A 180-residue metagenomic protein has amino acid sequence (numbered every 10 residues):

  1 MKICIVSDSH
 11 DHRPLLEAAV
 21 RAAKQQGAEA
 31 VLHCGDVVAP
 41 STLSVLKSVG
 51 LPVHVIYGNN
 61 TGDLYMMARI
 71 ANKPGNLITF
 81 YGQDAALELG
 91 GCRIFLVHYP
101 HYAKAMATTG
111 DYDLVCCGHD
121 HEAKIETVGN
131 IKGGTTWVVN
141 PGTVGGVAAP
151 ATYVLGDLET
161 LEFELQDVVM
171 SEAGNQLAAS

Functional and structural regions predicted by a protein language model:
M1-S48, L64, A68-R69, K73-N76 (+3 more regions): N-terminal active-site segment of His-dependent metallophosphoesterases
S7-D11, D36-V37, G58-T61, Y99-H101 (+2 more regions): Active-site metal-binding loops of divalent metal-dependent hydrolases
R13, S41, D63-L64, A103 (+2 more regions): Hydrophobic positions within alpha-helical membrane elements
A23-G27, L89, T108-G110: Glycine-rich phosphate-binding loop signature in dinucleotide/nucleotide-binding domains
S41-V55, G133-T136: Short acidic, glycine/proline-enriched helix-loop-strand junctions
G50-Y99: Helix-adjacent hinge/juxtasegments
H54, R93-F95, Y99-Q166, E172: Conserved beta-sheet core of the metallophosphoesterase superfamily
